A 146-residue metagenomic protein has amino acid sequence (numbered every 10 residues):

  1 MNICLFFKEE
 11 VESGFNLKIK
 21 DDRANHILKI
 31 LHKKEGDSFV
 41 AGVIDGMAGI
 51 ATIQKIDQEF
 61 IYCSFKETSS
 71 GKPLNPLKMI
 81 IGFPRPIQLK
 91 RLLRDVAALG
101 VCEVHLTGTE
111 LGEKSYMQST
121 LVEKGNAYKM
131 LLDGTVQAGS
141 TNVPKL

Functional and structural regions predicted by a protein language model:
M1-S69: N-terminal positively charged helical leader segments and presequences
G71-L146: RNA substrate-binding interface of SAM-dependent RNA methyltransferases
